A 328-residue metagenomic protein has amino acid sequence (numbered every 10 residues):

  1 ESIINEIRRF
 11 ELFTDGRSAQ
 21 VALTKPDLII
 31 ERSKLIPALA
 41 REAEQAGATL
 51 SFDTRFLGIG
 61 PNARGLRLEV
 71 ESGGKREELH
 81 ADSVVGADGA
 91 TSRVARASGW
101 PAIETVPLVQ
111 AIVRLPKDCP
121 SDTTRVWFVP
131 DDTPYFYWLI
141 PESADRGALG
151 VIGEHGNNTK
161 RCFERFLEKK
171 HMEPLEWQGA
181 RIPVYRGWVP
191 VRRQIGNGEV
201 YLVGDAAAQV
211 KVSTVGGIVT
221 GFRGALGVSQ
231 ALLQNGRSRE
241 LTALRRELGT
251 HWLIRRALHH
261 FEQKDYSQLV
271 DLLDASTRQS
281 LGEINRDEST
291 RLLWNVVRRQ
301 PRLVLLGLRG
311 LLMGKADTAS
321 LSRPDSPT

Functional and structural regions predicted by a protein language model:
S2-I4, F10-E11, R76-E77, S98-P101 (+4 more regions): Short secondary-structure boundary/capping segments
N5-A97, I103-L108: Conserved N-terminal helical subregion
S18-Q20, K75, D145-G147, A207-V210: A short, flexible beta-alpha/helix-coil linker loop
T24, S98-G99, V151-G153, S213-G217: Short, solvent-exposed loop/turn segments at secondary-structure boundaries
E42, A97, G227, A231-N235: Active-site catalytic microenvironments for nucleophilic, acid-base chemistry
G58, H155-A231, S238-E240: FAD/FMN-dependent oxidoreductases across multiple families
T91-E164, E168: Conserved FAD-binding catalytic core of PHBH/FMO-like flavoproteins
Q230-T328: C-terminal helical "tail/cap" subdomain of flavin- and related membrane-associated enzymes
